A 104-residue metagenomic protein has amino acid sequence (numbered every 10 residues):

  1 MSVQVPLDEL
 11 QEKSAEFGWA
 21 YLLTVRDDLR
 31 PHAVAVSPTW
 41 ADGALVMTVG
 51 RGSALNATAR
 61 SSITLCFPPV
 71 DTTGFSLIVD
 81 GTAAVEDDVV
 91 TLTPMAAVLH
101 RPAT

Functional and structural regions predicted by a protein language model:
M1-W19: Short, basic/aromatic recognition patches
L7, E16, A35, A57-A59: A generic structural signal for ordered alpha-helices
K13, L29, P38, N56 (+1 more regions): Sterically constrained small-residue positions within well-ordered secondary structures of folded domains
F17-V49, I78: Short beta-strand segments
D42, G50-T104: Short, structured beta-strand-loop surface elements
